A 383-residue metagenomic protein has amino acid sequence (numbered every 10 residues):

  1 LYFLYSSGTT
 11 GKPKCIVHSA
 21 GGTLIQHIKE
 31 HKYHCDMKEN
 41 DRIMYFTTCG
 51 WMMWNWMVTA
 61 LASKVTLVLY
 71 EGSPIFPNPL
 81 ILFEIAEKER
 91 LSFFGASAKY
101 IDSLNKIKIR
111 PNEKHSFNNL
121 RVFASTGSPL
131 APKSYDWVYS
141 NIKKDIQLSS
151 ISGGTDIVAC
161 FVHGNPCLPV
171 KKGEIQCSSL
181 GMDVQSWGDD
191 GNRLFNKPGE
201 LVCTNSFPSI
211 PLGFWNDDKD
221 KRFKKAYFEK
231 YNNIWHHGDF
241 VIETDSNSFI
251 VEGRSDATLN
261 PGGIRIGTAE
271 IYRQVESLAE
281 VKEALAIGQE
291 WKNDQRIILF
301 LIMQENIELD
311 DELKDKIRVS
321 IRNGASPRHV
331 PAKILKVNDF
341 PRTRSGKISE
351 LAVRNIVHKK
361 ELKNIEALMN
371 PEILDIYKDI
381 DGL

Functional and structural regions predicted by a protein language model:
L1-I25: Conserved AMP-binding A3 loop
S6-T9, H31, I43, F94 (+6 more regions): Conserved S/T- and glycine-rich ATP-binding loop of Class I adenylate-forming
L24-R42, M52-S92, I107-K108: Conserved AMP-binding/adenylation subdomain of ANL enzymes
Y33, R121-S248, S255-T258, I271: Conserved AMP-binding/adenylate-forming
T48, Y70-I75, E89-W137, S149-D156 (+1 more regions): Adenylate-forming
I75, E87, F94, F207 (+6 more regions): AMP-binding/adenylate-forming catalytic core of the ANL superfamily
N119, E280-E283, D339: Glycine-centered tight turns that cap/initiate beta-strands
K292, N323-I348, K360-G382: AMP-binding/adenylate-forming catalytic domain of the ANL superfamily
